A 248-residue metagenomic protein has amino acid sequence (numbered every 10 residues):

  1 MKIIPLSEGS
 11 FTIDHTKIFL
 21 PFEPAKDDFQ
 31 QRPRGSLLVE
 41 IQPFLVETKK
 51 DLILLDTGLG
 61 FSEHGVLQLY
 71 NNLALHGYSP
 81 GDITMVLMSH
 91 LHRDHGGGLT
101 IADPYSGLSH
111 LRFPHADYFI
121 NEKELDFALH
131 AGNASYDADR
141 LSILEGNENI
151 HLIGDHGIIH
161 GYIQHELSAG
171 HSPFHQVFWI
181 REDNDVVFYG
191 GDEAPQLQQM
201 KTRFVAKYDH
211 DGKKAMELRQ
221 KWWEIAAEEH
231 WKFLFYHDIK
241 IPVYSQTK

Functional and structural regions predicted by a protein language model:
M1-K50, K221: Zn-dependent metallo-beta-lactamase
K2-E8, Q42-E47, I53, G154-D183: Core dinuclear metal-dependent hydrolase active-site scaffold
E8-S10, T57-G60, L91, E124 (+3 more regions): Active-site metal-binding loops of divalent metal-dependent hydrolases
D28-R34, S106-G107, H165-E166: Short, P/G- and charge-enriched loop/turn segments at secondary-structure junctions
I53-L55, L87, Y118, V187-Y189: Residue-level marker for buried hydrophobic side chains located in beta-strands that build the well-ordered beta-sheet
G65-F119: Active-site metal-binding motif and surrounding structural segment of the metallo-beta-lactamase
A74, H110-L167, K214-W231: Metallo-beta-lactamase
G157, L167, P173-Q246: Metallo-beta-lactamase
